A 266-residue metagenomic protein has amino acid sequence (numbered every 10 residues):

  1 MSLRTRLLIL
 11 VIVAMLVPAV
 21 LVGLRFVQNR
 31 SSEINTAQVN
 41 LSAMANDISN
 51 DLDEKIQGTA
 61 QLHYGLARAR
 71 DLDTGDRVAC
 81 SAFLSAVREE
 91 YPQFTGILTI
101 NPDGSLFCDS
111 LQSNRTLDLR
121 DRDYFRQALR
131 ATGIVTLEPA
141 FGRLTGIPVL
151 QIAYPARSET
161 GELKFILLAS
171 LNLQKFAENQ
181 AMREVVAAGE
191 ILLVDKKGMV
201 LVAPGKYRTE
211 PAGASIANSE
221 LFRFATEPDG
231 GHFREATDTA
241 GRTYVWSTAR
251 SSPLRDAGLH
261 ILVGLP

Functional and structural regions predicted by a protein language model:
S2, N172, P266: Conserved acidic
L3-L7, V13-V78, A86-Q93: Juxtamembrane extracytoplasmic/periplasmic/luminal helical "stalk" adjacent to the first N-terminal
R25, L167-A169, I261-V263: Sensory beta-strand/linker motifs that couple input domains to effectors
D51, G65, A82-Y91, Q127-A128 (+2 more regions): Amphipathic alpha-helical regulatory segments at dimerization interfaces that relay allosteric signals between sensory
A82-Q112, D121, I191-Y207, A212-S215: Extracytoplasmic ligand-binding sensor domains of the Cache superfamily
E90-Q93, D103-R183, A188-E190, D229 (+1 more regions): Extracytoplasmic/periplasmic ligand-binding sensor regions of membrane-associated signaling proteins
L98-I100, I152-Y154, L192, A249 (+1 more regions): Conserved hydrophobic/aromatic positions in well-ordered beta-strands
I216-P266: Extracellular/periplasmic juxtamembrane segments that couple receptor/chemosensory ectodomains to their
